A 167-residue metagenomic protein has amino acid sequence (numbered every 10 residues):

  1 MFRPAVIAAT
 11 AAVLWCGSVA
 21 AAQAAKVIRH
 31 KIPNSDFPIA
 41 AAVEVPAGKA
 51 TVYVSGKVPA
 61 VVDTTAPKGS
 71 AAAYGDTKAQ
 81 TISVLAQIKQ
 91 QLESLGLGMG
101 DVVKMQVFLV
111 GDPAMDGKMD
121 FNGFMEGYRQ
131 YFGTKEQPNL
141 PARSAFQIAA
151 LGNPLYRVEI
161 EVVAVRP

Functional and structural regions predicted by a protein language model:
P4-A9, L14-A86, Q90-Q106, D112-P167: N-terminal presequence-like segments and the immediate start of the first folded domain
